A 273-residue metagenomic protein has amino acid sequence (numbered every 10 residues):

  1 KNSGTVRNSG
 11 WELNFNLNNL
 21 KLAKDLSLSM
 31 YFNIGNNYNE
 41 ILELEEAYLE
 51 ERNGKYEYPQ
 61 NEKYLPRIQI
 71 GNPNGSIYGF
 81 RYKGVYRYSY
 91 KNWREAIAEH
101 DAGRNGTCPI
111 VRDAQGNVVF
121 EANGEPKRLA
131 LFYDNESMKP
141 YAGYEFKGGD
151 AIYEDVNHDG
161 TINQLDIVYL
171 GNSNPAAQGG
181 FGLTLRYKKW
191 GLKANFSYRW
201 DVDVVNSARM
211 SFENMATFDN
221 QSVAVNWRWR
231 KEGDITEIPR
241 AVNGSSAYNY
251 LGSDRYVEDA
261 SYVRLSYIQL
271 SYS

Functional and structural regions predicted by a protein language model:
S3-R7, W11, N18-G171: Conserved small-residue
S3-S9, G171-A176, R255-R264: Short sequence motifs at beta-strands and strand-loop junctions characteristic of Gram-negative outer-membrane
S9-N19, L28-N36, G179-L185, W190-Y198 (+1 more regions): Membrane-embedded beta-strands that build the outer-membrane beta-barrel scaffold
N14-N18, T161-Y169, N174, Q221 (+2 more regions): Extracytoplasmic loops and strand-loop junctions of Gram-negative outer membrane beta-barrel proteins
G35-P59, G179, F196-V204, A208-A216 (+1 more regions): Outer-membrane beta-barrel domain signature
F80, I162, A177-Q178, W190 (+3 more regions): Long, contiguous hydrophobic alpha-helical segments, chiefly transmembrane helices and signal peptides
N117, E125-D150, E154, R199-S273: Extracytoplasmic gating/loop element in the C-terminal half of outer-membrane beta-barrel translocons and assembly
